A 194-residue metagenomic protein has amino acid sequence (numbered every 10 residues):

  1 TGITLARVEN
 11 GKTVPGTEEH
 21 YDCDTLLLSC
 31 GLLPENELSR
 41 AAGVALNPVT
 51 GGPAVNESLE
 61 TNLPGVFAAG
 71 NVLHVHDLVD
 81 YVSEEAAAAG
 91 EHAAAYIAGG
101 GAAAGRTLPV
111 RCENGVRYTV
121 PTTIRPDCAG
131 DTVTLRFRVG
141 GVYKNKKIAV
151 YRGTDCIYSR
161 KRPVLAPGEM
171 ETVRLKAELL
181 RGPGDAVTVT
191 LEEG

Functional and structural regions predicted by a protein language model:
T1, G11, G65-A68, V72-L78 (+1 more regions): Predominantly flavin-linked oxidoreductase catalytic cores and closely associated redox partners
T1-E37, D131-V164: A Rossmann-like FAD-binding core segment of flavoenzymes
L5-N10, L28, L32, G43-N47 (+2 more regions): Generic secondary-structure signature for well-ordered alpha-helical cores
T25-H76: FAD-site-proximal beta/loop scaffold in flavoenzymes
D80, A88, H92-R160: Mid-to-C-terminal Rossmann-like scaffold of FAD/NAD(P)H-dependent oxidoreductases
C128-G130, A166-M170: Solvent-exposed, conformationally flexible loop/turn segments
R136, G168-L179: Exposed aromatic-hydrophobic patches
I148-V150, L175-G194: Short, aromatic- and glycine-rich surface loops/edge beta-strands on solvent-exposed regions
